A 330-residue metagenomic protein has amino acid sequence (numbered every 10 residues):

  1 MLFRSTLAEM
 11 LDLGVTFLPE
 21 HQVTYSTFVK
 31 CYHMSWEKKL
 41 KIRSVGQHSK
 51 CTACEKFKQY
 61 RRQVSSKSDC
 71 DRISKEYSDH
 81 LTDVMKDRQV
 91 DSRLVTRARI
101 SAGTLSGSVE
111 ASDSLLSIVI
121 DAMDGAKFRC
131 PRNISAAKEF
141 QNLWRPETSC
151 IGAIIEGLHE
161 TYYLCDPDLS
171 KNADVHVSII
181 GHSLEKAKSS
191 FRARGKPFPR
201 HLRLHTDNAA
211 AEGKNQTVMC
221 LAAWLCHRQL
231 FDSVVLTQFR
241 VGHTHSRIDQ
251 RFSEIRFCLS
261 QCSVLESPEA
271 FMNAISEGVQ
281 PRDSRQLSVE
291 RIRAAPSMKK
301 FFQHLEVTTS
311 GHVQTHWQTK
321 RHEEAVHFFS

Functional and structural regions predicted by a protein language model:
M1-S330: Extended mixed-charge, aromatic/glycine-enriched low-complexity segments
